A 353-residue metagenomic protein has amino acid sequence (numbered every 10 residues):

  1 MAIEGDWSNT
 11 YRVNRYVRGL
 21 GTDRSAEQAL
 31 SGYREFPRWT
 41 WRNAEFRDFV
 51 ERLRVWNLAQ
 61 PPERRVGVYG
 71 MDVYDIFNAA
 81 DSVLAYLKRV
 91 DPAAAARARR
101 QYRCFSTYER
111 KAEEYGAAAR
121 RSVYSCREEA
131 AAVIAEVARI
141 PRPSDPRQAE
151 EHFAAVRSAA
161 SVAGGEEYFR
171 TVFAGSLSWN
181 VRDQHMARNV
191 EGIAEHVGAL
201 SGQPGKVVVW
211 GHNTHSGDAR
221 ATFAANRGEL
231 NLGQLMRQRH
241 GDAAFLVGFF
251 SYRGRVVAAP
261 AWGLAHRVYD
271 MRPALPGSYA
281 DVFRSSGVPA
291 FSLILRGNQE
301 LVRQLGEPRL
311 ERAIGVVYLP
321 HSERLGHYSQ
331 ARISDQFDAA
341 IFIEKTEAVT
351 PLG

Functional and structural regions predicted by a protein language model:
M1-G353: Structured catalytic-domain cores with a bias toward divalent-metal coordination
